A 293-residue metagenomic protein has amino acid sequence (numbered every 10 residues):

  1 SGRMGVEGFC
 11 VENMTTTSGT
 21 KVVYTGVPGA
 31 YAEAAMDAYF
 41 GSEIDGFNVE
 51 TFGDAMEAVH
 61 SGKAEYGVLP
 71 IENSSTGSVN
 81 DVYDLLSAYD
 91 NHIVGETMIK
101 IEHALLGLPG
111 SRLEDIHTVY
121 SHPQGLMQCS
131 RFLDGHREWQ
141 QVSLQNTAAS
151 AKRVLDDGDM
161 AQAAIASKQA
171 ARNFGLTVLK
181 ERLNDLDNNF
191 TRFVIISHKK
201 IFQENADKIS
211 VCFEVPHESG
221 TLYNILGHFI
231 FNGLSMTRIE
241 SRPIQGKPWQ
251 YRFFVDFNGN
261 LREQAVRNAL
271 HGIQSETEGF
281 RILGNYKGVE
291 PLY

Functional and structural regions predicted by a protein language model:
S1-Y293: Domain-level signature for soluble enzymes in the chorismate/prephenate branch of the shikimate pathway
